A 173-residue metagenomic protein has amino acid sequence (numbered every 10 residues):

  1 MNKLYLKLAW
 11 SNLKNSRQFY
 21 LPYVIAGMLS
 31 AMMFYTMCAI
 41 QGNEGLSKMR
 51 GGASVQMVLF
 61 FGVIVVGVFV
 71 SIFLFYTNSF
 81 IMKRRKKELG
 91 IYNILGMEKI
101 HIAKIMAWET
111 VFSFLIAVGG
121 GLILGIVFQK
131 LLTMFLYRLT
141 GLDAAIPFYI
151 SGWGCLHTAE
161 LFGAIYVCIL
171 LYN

Functional and structural regions predicted by a protein language model:
M1-A31: N-terminal Sec/SRP start-transfer signal
M28-F34, I64-S71: Hydrophobic transmembrane alpha-helices
A31-G42, Y76-F80, F112-G141, W153-N173: Small-residue-rich transmembrane alpha-helices
M32-F61: Alpha-helical transmembrane segments
G51-V68, T140-C168: Conserved transmembrane alpha-helices of multi-pass membrane proteins, especially helix-helix packing segments enriched
L74-I91: Transmembrane helix boundary and interhelical loop/hinge segments in multi-pass membrane proteins
